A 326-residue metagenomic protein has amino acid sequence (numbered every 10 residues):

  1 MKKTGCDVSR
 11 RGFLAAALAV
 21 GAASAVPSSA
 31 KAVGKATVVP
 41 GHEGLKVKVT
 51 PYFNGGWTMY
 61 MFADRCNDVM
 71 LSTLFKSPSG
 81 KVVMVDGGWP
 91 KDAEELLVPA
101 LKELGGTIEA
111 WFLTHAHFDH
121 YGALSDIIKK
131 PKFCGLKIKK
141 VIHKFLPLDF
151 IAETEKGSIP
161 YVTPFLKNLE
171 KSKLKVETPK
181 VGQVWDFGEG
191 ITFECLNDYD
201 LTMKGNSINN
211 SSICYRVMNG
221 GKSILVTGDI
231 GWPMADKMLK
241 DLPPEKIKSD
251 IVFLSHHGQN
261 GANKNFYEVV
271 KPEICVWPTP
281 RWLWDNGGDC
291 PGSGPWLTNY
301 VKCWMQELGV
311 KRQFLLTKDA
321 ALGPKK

Functional and structural regions predicted by a protein language model:
M1-V8, A16-A19: N-terminal secretory signal peptides
S24-S29: C-terminal segment of classical bacterial N-terminal signal peptides
G34-G106, T178-I247, A321-K326: Core dinuclear metal-dependent hydrolase active-site scaffold
P51, K140, L146-N209, I274 (+1 more regions): Binuclear metal-ion centers of metallo-dependent hydrolases, dominated by the metallo-beta-lactamase
V69, K91-D92, A116-G122, L148-I151 (+3 more regions): Active-site environment of divalent metal-dependent phosphoester hydrolases
G80, K91-H143, D241-Q259, K271-V276: Active-site metal-binding motif and surrounding structural segment of the metallo-beta-lactamase
E95, P99, S125, T163 (+4 more regions): Solvent-exposed, polar/charged alpha-helical surfaces in well-ordered, non-transmembrane soluble domains, broadly
G122-P131, A152-I159, K264-F266: Metal-dependent catalytic neighborhoods of phosphoester/phosphodiester hydrolases
